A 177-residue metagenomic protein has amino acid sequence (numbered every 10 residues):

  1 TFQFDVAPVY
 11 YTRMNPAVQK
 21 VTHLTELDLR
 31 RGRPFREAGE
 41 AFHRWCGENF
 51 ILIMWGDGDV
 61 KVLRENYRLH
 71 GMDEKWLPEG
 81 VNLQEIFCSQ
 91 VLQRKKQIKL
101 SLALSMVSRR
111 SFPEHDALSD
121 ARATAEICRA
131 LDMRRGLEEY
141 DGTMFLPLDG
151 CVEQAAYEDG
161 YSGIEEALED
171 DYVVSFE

Functional and structural regions predicted by a protein language model:
T1-K61, E65-R68, K75-L77, S105-R109: Conserved non-catalytic scaffold segment of RNase H-like nuclease domains
D59, N82, D120: Acidic active-site catalytic centers that drive phospho-/nucleotidyl reactions and related ester hydrolyses
N66-L69, M106, I127-R134: Active-site catalytic microenvironments for nucleophilic, acid-base chemistry
V81-K96: Short alpha-helix plus adjacent loop in nuclease-associated cores
K96-L102: Active-site-adjacent bridging/hinge elements
S111-E114: Short acidic, glycine/serine/threonine-rich helix-capping segments at coil-helix boundaries
D116-A130: Acidic, divalent-metal-coordinating active-site segment for phosphoryl/phosphodiester hydrolysis, typified by short
E126-E177: Acidic two-metal-ion nuclease catalytic site recognized across multiple nuclease folds, prominently DnaQ/RNase D-T
